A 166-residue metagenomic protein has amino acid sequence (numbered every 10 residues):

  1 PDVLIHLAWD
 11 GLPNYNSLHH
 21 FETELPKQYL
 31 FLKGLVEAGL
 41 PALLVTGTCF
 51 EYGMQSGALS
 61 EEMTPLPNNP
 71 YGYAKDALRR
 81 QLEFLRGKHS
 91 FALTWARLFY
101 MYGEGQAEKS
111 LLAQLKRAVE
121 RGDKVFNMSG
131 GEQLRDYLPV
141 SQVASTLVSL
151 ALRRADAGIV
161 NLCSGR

Functional and structural regions predicted by a protein language model:
P1-T23: NAD(P)H-binding glycine-rich loop region in Rossmannoid oxidoreductase-like domains and their noncatalytic homologs
H6, Y29-P70: Conserved Rossmann-fold NAD(P)-dependent oxidoreductase catalytic core, especially the SDR/UDP-sugar
A8, L44-T48, N68, R97-F99 (+2 more regions): Active-site beta-alpha turn of Rossmann-fold NAD(P)-dependent dehydrogenases/reductases
G11-Y15, G34-A42, L85, R154: A short helix-coil junction within the Rossmann-fold of NAD(P)-dependent oxidoreductases
P13-F21, M54-L59, A107: Conserved catalytic-core motifs of eukaryotic protein kinase domains, centered on the activation segment
P70, A74-A77: Active-site helix of classical SDR
R80-R135, V140-S149: NAD(P)-dependent short-chain dehydrogenase/reductase
L115, T146, R153-R166: Mid/C-terminal beta-alpha module of Rossmann-like enzyme folds, strongest in SDR-family dehydrogenases/epimerases
